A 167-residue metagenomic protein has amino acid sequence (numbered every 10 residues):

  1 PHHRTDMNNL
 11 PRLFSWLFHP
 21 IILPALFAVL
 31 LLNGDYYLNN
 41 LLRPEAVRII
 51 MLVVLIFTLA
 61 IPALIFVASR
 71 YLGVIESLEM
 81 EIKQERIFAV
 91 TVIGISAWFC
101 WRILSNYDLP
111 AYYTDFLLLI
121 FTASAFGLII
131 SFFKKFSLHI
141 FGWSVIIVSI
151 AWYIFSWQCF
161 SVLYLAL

Functional and structural regions predicted by a protein language model:
H2-P11: Short, Lys/Arg-rich, polar N-terminal cytosolic tail immediately upstream of the first transmembrane signal-anchor
S15-D35: The first (N-terminal) embedded transmembrane alpha-helix
D35-E45, V74-L78, S105-P110: Membrane-interface helix termini and inter-helical loops of multi-pass transporters
A46-A60, L119: Alpha-helical transmembrane segments
I65-E79, F126-F136: C-terminal ends of transmembrane helices
E76-V92: Juxtamembrane helix-capping/reentrant segments at transmembrane boundaries
F88-D108, I130-F133: C-terminal halves and exits of single transmembrane alpha-helices
P110-L167: Membrane-embedded catalytic cores of phosphoryl/pyrophosphoryl-handling enzymes
